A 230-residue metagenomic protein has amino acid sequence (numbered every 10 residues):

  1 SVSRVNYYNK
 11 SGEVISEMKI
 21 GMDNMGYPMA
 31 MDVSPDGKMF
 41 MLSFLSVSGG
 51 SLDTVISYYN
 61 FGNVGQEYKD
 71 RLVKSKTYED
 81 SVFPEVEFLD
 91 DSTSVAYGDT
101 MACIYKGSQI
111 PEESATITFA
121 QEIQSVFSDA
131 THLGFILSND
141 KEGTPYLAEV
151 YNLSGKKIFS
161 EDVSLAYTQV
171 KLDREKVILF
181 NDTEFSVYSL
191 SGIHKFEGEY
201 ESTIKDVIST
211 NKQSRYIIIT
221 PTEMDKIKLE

Functional and structural regions predicted by a protein language model:
S1, N24-V33, V73-L89, T118-T131 (+2 more regions): Repeated scaffold domains used in trafficking and secretory/extracellular systems, primarily beta-propellers
S1-E87: Long, acidic/polar, low-complexity amphipathic helices and coiled-coil-like
V2-N6, S48-Y59, D99-K106, E142-E149 (+2 more regions): Structural motif
N9-E13, F61-V64, G107-I110, Y151-S154 (+2 more regions): Short loop/turn segments that connect beta-strands within beta-propeller blades
V14-M22, E67-T77, P111-T118, G155-E161 (+1 more regions): A short beta-strand motif characteristic of beta-propeller blades
G37-F40, T93-V95, L133-G134, V177 (+1 more regions): Hydrophobic beta-strand positions that form the internal "hydrophobic ladder" of WD40/Gbeta-like beta-propeller blades
L42-S46, G98, L137-N139, N181 (+1 more regions): Recurrent small/Gly-Pro-centered beta-turn motifs in extracellular repeat architectures
L147-E230: Hydrophilic extracytoplasmic domains
